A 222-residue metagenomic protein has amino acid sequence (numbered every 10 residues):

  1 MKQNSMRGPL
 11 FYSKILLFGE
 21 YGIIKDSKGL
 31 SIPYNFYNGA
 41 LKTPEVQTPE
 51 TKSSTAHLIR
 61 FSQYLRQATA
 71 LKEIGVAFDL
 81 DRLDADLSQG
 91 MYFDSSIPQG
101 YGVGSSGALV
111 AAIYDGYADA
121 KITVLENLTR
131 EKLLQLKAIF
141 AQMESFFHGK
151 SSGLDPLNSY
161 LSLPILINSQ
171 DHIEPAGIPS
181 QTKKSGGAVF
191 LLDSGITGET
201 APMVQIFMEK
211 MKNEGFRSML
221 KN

Functional and structural regions predicted by a protein language model:
M1-F18, G22-I24, S31-P33, G39-S88 (+3 more regions): C-terminal nucleotide
D26, F36, L109-A111: Residue-level recognition of conserved structural "scaffold" positions that shape functional pockets and channels
D94-G116: Glycine/serine-rich anion-binding loops at beta->alpha junctions that coordinate negatively charged ligand groups
